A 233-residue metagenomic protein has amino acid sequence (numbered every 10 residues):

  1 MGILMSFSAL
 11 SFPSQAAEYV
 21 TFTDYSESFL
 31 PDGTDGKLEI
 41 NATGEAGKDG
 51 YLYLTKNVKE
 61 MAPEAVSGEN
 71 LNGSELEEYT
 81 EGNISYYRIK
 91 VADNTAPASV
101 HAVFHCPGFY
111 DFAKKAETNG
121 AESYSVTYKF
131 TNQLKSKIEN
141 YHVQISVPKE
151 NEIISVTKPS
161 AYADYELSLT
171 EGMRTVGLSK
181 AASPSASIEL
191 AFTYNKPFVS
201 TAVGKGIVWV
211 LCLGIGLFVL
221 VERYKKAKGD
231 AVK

Functional and structural regions predicted by a protein language model:
M5-S14: C-terminal segment of classical bacterial N-terminal signal peptides
A16-P63: Early extracytoplasmic/domain-onset interaction patches
A17, V58-K90, S155-V176: Solvent-exposed beta-strand/loop surfaces of large extracellular or lumenal domains
F22-S28, I84-K90, S125-F130, M173-S179: Short structured motifs
G47, N94-S99, A182-S187: Solvent-exposed, conformationally flexible loop/turn segments
E77-A161: Surface-exposed, acidic/Ser/Thr-rich flexible loop segments
G177, A181-I207: Short, aromatic-rich amphipathic segments at membrane interfaces that lie adjacent to a transmembrane helix or signal
N195-K233: C-terminal single-pass membrane-anchor helix
